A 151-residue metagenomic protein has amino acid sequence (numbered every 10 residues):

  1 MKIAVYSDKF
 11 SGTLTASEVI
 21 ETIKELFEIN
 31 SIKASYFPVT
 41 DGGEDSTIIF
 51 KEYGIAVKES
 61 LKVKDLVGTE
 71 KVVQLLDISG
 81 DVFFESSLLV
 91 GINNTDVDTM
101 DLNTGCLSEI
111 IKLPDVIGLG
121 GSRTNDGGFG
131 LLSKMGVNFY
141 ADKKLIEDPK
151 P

Functional and structural regions predicted by a protein language model:
M1-P151: N-terminal loops that bind phosphate or other acidic moieties and the adjacent beta-alpha structural core
